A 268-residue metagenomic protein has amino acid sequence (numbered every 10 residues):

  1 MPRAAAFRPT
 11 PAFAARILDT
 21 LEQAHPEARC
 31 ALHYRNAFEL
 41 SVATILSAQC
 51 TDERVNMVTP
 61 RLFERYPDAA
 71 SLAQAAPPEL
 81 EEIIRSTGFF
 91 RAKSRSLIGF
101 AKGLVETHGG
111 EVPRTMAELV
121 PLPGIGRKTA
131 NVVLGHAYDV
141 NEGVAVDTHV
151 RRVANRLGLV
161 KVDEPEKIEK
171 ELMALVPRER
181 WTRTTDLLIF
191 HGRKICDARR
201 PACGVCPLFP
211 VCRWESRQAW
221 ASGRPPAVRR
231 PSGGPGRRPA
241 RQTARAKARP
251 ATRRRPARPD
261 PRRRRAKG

Functional and structural regions predicted by a protein language model:
M1-A6, Q218-G268: Polybasic, lysine-enriched low-complexity intrinsically disordered terminal tails
P2-P226: Catalytic cores of DNA base-excision repair glycosylases
